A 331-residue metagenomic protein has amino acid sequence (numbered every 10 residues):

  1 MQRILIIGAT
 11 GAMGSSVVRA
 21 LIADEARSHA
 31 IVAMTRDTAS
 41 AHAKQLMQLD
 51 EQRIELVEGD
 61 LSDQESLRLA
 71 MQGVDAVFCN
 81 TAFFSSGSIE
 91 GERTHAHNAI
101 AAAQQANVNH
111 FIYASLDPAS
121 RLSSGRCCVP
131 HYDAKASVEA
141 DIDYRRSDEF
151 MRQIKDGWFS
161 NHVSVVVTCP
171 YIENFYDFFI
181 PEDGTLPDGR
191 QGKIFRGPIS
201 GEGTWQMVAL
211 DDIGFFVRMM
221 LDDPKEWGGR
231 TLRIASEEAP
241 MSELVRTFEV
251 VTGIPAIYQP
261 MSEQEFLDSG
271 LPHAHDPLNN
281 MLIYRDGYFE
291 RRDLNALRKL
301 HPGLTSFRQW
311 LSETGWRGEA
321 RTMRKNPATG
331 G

Functional and structural regions predicted by a protein language model:
Q2-M47, S62-E65, C79, F83-R93 (+3 more regions): Oxidoreductase cofactor-interface core, primarily capturing Rossmann-like NAD(P)-dependent enzymes
L5, V57, I112: Conserved Rossmann-like nucleotide-binding pocket used by diverse enzymes that bind dinucleotide cofactors
K44, D50-D75: Conserved Rossmann-fold cofactor-binding substructure of NAD(P)-dependent oxidoreductases
Q52, Q72, A106-N109, N161 (+1 more regions): Structured loop/turn residues at beta-strand edges in well-structured enzyme cores
E58, A256-E265: A generic structural motif
R68, H97-I100, L210-R218, L304-S312: Short, amphipathic alpha-helical "lid/cap" segments that border enzyme active or binding sites
W227, E263-G331: A hydrophobic C-terminal alpha-helical subdomain
